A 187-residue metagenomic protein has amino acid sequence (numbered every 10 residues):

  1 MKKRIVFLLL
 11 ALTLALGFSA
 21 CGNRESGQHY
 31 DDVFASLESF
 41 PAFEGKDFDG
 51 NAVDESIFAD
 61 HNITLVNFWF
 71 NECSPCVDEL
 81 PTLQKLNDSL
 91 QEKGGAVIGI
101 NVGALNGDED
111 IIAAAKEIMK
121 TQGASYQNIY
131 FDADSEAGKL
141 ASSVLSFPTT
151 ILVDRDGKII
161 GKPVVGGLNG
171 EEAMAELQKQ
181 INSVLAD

Functional and structural regions predicted by a protein language model:
M1-I5: Positively charged n-region of N-terminal signal peptides that target proteins for export
L16-A20: C-terminal motif of bacterial Sec signal peptides marking the signal peptidase cleavage site
C21-A42, A59-D60, K116-E117: N-proximal helix/coil linker or "cap" segments that precede and/or mark the start of modular domains
A42-T64: A short beta-strand-turn-helix
N67-C73, V102: Aromatic-flanked redox-active Cys/Sec active sites in thiol-based oxidoreductases, especially the WC-centered
D78-T121, A133-G138: Structural microenvironment flanking redox-active thiols in thiol-disulfide oxidoreductases
A114-I151, R155, V164: Short, internal strand/loop/helix patches that form the active-site neighborhood or redox-interaction surface
L152-D187: Thiol-/selenol-based redox modules, centered on thioredoxin-like and closely related oxidoreductase domains
